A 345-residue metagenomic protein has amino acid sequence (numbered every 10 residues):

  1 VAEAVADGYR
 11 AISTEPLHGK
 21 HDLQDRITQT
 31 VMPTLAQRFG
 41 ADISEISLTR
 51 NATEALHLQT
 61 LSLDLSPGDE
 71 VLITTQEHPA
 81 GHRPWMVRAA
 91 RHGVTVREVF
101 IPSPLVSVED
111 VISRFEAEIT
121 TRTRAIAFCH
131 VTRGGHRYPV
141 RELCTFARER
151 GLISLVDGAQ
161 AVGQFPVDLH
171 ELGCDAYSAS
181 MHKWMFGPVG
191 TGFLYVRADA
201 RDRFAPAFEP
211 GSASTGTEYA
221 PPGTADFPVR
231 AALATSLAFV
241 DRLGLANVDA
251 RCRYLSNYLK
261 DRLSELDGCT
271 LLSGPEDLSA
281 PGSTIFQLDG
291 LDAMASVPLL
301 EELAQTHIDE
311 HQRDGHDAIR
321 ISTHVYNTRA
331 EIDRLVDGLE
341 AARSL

Functional and structural regions predicted by a protein language model:
V1-L345: Pyridoxal 5′-phosphate
